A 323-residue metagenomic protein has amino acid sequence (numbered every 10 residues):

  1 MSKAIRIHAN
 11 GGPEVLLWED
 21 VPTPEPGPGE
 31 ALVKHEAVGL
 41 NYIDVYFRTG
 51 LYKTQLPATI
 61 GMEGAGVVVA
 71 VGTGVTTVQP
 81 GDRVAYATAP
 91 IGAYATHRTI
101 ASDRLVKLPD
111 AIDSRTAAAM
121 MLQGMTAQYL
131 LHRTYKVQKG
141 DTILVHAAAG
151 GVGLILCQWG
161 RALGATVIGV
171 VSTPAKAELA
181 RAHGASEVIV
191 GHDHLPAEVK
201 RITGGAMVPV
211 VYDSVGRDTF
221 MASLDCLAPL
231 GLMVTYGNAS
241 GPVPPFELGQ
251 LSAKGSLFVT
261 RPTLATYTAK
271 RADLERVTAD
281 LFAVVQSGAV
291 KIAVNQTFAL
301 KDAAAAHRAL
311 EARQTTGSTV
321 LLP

Functional and structural regions predicted by a protein language model:
P22-G39, T49-G92: Glycine-rich beta-strand-centered segment in the early N-terminal region that forms part of a ligand/cofactor-binding
A37, Y86-A149: NAD(P)H dinucleotide-binding glycine-rich loop of Rossmann-like/cofactor-binding domains, especially the beta1-alpha1
A118-D193: Mid-domain Rossmann-like dinucleotide-binding core that forms the NAD(H)/NADP(H) cofactor-binding site
L163, V171, D218-A289, P323: Glycine-rich phosphate-binding loop and adjacent beta-alpha segment of Rossmann(oid) nucleotide-cofactor-binding
L195-G205: Short amphipathic alpha-helix with an adjacent loop that forms part of the alpha/beta core around
R271-P323: C-terminal hydrophobic helical "lid"/dimerization subdomain of Rossmann-like NAD(P)H-dependent oxidoreductases
